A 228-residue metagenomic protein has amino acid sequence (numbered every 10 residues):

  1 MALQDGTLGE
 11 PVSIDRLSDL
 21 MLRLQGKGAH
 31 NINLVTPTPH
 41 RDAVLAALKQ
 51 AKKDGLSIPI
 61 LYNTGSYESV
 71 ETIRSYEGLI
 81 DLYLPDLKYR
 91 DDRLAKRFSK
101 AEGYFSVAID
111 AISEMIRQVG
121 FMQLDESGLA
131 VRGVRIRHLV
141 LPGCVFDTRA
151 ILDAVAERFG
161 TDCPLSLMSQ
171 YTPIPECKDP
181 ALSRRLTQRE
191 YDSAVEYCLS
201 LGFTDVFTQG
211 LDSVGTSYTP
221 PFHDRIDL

Functional and structural regions predicted by a protein language model:
M1-L82, D91-R93: Conserved Radical SAM active-site core
L3-Q4, R41, S66-S69, L87-F105 (+3 more regions): Conserved radical SAM core fold
V12, P39, S99-V107, G143 (+1 more regions): Alpha-helix N-cap and loop-to-helix initiation/capping positions
N33-P37, L61-G65, D86, R135-L139 (+2 more regions): A cross-family glycoside hydrolase active-site/sugar-binding cleft signature
A47-L61, V107-Q118, Q188-Y197: Alpha-helix-loop-beta-strand connector modules within alpha/beta enzyme cores
E77-D92, D162-Q170: Non-cysteine beta-strand/loop elements that form the S-adenosyl-L-methionine
K96-S127: Anionic-ligand binding region
I116, G120-L228: Auxiliary Fe-S-binding modules of radical SAM enzymes
